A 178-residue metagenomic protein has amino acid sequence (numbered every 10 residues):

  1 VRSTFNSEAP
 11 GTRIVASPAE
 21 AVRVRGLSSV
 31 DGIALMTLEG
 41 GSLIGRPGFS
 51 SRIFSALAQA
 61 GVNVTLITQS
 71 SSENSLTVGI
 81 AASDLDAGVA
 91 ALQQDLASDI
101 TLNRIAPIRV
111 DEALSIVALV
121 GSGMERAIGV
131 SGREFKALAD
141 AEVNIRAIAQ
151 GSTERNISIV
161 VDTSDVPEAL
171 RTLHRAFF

Functional and structural regions predicted by a protein language model:
V1-S152, N156-F178: C-terminal catalytic "cap/lid" subdomain
